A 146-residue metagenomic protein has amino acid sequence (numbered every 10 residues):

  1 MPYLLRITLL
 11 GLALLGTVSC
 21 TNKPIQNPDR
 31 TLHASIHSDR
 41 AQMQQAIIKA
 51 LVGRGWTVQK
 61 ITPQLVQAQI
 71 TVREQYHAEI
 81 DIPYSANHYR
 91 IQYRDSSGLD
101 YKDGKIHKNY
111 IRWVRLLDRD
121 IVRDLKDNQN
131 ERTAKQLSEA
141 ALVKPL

Functional and structural regions predicted by a protein language model:
M1-V18: Sec-dependent bacterial lipoprotein signal peptides
C20-L146: Ser/Thr-rich, low-complexity intrinsically disordered terminal regions
